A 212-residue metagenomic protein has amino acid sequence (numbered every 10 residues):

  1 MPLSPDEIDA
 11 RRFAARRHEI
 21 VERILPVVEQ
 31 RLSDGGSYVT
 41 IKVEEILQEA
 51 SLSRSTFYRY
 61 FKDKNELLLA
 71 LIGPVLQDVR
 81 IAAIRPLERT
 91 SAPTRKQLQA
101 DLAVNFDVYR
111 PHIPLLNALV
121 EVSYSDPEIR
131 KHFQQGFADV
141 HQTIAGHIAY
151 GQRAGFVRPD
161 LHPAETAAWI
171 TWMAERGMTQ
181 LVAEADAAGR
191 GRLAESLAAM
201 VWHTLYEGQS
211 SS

Functional and structural regions predicted by a protein language model:
M1-E7, P111, G146-A154, A168 (+1 more regions): C-terminal peripheral helix-coil segments that are non-catalytic and often amphipathic
M1-I41, E45-E49: Basic, helix-initiating cap at the start of DNA-binding domains
D34-E66, A70: Helix-turn-helix
T40-I41, L116-L119, K131-H132, D160 (+1 more regions): Short, hydrophobic secondary-structure boundary micro-motifs
V43, I72-R80: Short, basic, alpha-helical segments at the C-terminal edge of helix-turn-helix-like DNA-binding modules
A70, I84-P111, P163, A167-I170 (+1 more regions): Hydrophobic alpha-helical connector segments
A83-T90, L116-S123, G177, L181-A185: Secondary-structure edge/capping motif, primarily at the C-terminal ends of alpha-helices and the immediately following
P111-T143: Short secondary-structure transition hinges
